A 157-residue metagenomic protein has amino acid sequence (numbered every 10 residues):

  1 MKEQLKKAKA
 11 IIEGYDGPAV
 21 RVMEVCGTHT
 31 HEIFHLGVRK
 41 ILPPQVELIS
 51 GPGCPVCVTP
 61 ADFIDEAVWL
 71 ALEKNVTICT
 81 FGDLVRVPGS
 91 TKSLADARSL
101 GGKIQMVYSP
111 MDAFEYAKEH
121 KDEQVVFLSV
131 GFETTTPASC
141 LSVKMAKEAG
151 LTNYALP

Functional and structural regions predicted by a protein language model:
M1-D122, T136, A146-E148, P157: Metallocofactor- and cofactor-centric catalytic cores in central/energy metabolism, strongly enriched
F127: Nuclease catalytic cores that cleave nucleic-acid phosphodiester bonds, predominantly acidic two-metal-ion
P137-L141: A short secondary-structure junction signal
L151-N153: Inter-helical turn/loop segments and adjacent helix faces that build the functional surface of alpha-helical bundle
